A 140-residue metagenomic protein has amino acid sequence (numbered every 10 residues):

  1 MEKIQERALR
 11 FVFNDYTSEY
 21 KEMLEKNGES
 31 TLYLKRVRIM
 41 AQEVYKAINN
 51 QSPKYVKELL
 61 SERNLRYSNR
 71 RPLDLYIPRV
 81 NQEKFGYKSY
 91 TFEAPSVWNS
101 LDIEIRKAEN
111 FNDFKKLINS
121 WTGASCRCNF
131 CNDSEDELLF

Functional and structural regions predicted by a protein language model:
M1-F140: Hydrophobic/basic alpha-helical segments
